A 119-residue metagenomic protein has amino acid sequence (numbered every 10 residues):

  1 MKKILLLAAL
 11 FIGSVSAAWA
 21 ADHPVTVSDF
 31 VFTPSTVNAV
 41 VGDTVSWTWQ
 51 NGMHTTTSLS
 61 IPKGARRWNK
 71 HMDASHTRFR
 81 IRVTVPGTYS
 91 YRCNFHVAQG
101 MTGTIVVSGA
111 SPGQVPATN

Functional and structural regions predicted by a protein language model:
M1-I4: Positively charged n-region of N-terminal signal peptides that target proteins for export
L7-A8, A18: Cleavable N-terminal signal peptides
A9-F11, Q114-V115: Short, low-complexity polar/charged micro-motifs in intrinsically disordered terminal tails
G13-V15: N-terminal signal peptide c-region/cleavage motif recognized by signal peptidases
A18-N119: Extracytoplasmic copper-binding redox domains, predominantly the cupredoxin/blue-copper superfamily
